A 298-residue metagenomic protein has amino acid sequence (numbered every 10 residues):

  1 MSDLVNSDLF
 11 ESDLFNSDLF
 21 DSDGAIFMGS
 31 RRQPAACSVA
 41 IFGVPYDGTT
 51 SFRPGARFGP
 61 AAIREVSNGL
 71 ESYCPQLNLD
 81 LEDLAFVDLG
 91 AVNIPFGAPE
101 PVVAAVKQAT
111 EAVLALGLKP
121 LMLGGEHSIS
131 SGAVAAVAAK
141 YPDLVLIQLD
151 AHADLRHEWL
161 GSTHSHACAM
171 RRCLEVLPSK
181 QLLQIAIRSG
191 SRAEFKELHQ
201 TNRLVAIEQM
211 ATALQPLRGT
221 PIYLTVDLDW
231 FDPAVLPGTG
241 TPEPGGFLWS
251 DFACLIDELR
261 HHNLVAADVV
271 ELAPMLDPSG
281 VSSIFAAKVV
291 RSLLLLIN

Functional and structural regions predicted by a protein language model:
S2-L4, D8-N298: Conserved alpha-helical scaffold segments that buttress catalytic/binding sites
